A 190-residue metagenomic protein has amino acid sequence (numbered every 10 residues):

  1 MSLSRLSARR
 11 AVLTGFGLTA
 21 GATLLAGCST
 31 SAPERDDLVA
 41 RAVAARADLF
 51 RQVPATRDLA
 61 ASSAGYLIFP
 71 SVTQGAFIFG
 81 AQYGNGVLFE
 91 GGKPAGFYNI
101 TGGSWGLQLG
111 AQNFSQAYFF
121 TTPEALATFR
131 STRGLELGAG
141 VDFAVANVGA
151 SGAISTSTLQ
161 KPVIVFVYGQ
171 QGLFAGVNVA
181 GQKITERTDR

Functional and structural regions predicted by a protein language model:
M1-A26: N-terminal secretory signal peptides
S29-R190: Small-residue-enriched, tightly packed secondary-structure blocks
